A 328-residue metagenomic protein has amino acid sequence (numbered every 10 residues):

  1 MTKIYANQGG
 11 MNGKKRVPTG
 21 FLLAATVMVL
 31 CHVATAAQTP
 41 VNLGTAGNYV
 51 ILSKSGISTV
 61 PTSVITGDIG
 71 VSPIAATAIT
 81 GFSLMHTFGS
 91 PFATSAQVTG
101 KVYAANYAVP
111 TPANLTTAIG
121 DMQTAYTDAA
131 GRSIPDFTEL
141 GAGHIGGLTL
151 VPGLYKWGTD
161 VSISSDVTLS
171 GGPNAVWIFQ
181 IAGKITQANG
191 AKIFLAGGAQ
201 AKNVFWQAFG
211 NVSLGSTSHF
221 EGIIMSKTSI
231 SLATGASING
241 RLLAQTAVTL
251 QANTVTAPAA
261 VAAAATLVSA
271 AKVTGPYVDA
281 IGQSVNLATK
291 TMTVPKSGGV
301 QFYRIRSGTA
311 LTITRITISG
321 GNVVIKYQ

Functional and structural regions predicted by a protein language model:
M1-A37: Sec-dependent, cleavable N-terminal signal peptides
K3, G47, K101, G153 (+3 more regions): Intrinsically disordered, low-complexity segments enriched in small/polar residues
G13-V17, A24, M85, A93 (+5 more regions): Intrinsically disordered, low-complexity, compositionally biased regions/tails
H32-A263: Solvent-exposed adhesion/ligand-recognition segments of exported proteins
A262-Q328: Short, composition-biased motifs enriched in small/polar/acidic residues
